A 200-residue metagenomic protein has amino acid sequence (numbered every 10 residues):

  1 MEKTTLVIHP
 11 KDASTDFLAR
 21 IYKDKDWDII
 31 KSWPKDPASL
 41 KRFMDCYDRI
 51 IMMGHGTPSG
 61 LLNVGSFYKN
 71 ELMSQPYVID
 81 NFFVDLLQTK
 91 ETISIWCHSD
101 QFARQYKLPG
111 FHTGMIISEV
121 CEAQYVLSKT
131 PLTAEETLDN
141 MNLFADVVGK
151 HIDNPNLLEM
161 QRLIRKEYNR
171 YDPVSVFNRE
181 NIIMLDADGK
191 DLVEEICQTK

Functional and structural regions predicted by a protein language model:
M1-M53, E91-S99: A domain-level signal for caspase-like cysteine endopeptidase catalytic cores and their zymogen-processing architecture
K11-T15, K35-P37, H55-Y68, H98-F102 (+1 more regions): Short acidic, S/G/P-rich loop/turn micro-motifs used as interaction or catalytic elements
D12-D16, L86, T130-A134: Short, structured coil/loop segments at alpha-helix boundaries
Y22, Y47, Y68, Y77 (+3 more regions): Sequence-level detector for tyrosine residue identity
K23-D24, M44-Y47, F83-L87, Q101-M115: Short, surface-exposed basic-aromatic patches at helix termini and helix-loop junctions that form
D24-W27, I50, K69-L72, H112-M115 (+1 more regions): Short, low-complexity, polar/charged sequence segments that are solvent-exposed and flexible
T57-L87: A short, glycine/acidic-enriched catalytic loop
E91-K200: Active-site-proximal C-terminal subdomain of hydrolase catalytic domains
